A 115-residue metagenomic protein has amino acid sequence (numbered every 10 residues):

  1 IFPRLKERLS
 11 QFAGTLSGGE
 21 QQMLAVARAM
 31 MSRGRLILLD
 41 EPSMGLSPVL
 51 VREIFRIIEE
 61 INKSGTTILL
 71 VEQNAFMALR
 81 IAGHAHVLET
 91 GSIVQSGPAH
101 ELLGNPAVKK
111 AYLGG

Functional and structural regions predicted by a protein language model:
F12-L16, E20: Conserved ABC ATPase signature
V26: Hydrophobic anchor residue at the start of the ABC signature
A29-M30: ABC ATPase C-loop
R33: Conserved catalytic motifs of ABC-family nucleotide-binding domains
I37-E41: Catalytic Walker B motif of ABC-type/P-loop ATPase nucleotide-binding domains
V51-S64: Helical segment within the ABC ATPase nucleotide-binding domain
H84, S96: Short, glycine/charged-rich "phosphate-handling" switch motifs in NTP-dependent and phosphotransfer domains
